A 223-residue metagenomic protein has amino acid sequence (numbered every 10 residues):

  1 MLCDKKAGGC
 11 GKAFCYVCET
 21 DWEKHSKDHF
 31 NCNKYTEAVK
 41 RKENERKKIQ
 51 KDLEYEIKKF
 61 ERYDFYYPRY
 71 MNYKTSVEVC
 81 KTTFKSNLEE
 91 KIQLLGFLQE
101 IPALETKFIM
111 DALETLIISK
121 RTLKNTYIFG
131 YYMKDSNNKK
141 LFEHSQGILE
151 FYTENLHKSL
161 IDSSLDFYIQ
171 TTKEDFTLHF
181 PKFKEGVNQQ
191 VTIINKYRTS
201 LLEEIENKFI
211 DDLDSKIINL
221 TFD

Functional and structural regions predicted by a protein language model:
M1-D223: Cys/His-rich compact domains and repeats that use clustered cysteines and histidines to build disulfide
